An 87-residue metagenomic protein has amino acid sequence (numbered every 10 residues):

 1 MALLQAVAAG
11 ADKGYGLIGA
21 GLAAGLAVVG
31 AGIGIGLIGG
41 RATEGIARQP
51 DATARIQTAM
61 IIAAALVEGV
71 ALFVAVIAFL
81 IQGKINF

Functional and structural regions predicted by a protein language model:
M1-G14, N86-F87: Short, strongly hydrophobic alpha-helical membrane anchors
A9-K13, L17, D51, I56: Membrane-helix interfacial "entry" motifs
Y15-L37, T43: Short alpha-helical packing/oligomerization segments
A24-A27, A71-V74, A78: Alpha-helical transmembrane segments of integral membrane proteins
G34-I35, R55, G69, Q82: A generic "cationic amphipathic patch" detector
I35-A63: Amphipathic, cytosolic membrane-interfacial segments at TM-TM junctions
I62-V74: Membrane-embedded alpha-helical segments of transport systems, primarily multispan ion/solute transporters
A78-F87: Juxtamembrane boundary at the C-terminal end of a transmembrane helix
